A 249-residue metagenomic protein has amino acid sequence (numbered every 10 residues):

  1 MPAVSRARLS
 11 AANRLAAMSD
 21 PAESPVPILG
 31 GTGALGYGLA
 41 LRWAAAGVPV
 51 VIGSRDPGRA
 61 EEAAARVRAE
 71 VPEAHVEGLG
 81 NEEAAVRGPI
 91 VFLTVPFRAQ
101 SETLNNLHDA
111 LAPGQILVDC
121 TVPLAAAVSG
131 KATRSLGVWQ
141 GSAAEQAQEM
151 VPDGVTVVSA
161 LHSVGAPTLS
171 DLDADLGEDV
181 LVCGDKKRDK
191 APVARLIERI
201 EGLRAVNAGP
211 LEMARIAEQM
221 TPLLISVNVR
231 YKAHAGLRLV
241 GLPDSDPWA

Functional and structural regions predicted by a protein language model:
M1-A17: N-terminal amphipathic/basic-hydrophobic helices that include classical n-h-c signal peptides and signal-anchor
L15-R66, R199: NAD(P)+-binding Rossmann beta1-loop-alpha1 motif at the extreme N-terminus of oxidoreductases
A22-P25, G114, G177: Phosphate-coordination loops involved in phosphoryl transfer and adenosine-cofactor binding
E70-E77, D153-T156, L203: A short helix-to-beta-strand connector/capping loop
V71, H75, L79-I116, V122-V128: Rossmann-like NAD(P)-binding element
T121-V158, S163-G165: Rossmann-fold NAD(P)-binding glycine/threonine-rich loop
K131-Q140, D171-R188: Short beta-strand and adjoining strand-loop segment in the mid-core of the Rossmann-like NAD(P)-dependent dehydrogenase
E178-A249: Active-site-lining helix/loop region of Rossmann-like oxidoreductase modules
